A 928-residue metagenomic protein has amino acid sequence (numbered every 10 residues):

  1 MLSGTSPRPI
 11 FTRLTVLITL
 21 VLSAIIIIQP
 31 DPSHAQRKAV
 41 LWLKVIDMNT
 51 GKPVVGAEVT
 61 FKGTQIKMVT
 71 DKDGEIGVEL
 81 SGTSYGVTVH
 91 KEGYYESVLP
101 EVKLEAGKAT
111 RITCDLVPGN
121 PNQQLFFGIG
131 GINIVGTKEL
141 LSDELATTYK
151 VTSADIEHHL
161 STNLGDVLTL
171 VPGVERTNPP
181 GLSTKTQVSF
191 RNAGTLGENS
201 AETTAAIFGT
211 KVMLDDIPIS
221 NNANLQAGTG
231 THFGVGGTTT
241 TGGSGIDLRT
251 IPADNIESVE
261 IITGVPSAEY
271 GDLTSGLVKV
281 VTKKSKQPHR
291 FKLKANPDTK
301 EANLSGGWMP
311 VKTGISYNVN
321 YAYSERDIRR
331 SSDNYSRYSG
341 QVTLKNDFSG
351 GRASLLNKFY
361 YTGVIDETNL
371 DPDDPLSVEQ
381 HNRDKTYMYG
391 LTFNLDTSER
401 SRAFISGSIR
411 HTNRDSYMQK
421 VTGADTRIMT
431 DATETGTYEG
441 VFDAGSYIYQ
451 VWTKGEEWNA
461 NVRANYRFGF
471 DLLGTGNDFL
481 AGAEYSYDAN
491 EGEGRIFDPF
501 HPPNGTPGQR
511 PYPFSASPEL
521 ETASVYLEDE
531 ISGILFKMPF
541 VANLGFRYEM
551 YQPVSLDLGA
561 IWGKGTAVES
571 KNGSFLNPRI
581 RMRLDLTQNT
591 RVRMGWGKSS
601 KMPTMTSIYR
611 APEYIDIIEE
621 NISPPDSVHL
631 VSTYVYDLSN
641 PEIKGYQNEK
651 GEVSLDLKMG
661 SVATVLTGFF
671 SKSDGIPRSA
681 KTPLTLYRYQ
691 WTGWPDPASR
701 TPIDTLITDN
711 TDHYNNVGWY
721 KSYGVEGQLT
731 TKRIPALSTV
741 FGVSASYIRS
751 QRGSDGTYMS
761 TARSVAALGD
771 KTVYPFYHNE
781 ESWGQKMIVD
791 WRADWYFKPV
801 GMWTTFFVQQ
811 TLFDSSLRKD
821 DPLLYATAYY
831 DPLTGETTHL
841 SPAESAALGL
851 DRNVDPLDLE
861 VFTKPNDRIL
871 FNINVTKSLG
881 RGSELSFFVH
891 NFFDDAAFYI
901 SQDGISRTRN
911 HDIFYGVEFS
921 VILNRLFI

Functional and structural regions predicted by a protein language model:
I46, H90-E92, E105, A109-E157 (+1 more regions): Short, acidic, small-residue-rich periplasmic hinge/interaction motif at the N-terminus of Gram-negative outer-membrane
R111-C114, L164-V167, T186-S189, M213 (+2 more regions): N-terminal periplasmic accessory domains that precede and gate Gram-negative outer-membrane beta-barrel machines
G165, T169-G230, R610: Extracytoplasmic beta-strand/coil segments of soluble accessory domains associated with Gram-negative outer-membrane
I217-I261: Short acidic/polar hinge/loop motifs at secondary-structure boundaries that mediate gating or recognition
I256, K292-E325, R330-H411, R547: Transmembrane beta-barrel wall of Gram-negative outer-membrane proteins
N346-G363, Q380-W562, A567, D585-T587 (+1 more regions): Face-selective signature of the C-terminal outer-membrane beta-barrel domain
S600, D674-G675, Q810-N853, P865-N866 (+1 more regions): C-terminal beta-signal and adjacent terminal beta-strands/loops of Gram-negative outer-membrane beta-barrel proteins
G668-S673, P677, L684, Y689-D820: Gram-negative outer-membrane beta-barrel transporters
